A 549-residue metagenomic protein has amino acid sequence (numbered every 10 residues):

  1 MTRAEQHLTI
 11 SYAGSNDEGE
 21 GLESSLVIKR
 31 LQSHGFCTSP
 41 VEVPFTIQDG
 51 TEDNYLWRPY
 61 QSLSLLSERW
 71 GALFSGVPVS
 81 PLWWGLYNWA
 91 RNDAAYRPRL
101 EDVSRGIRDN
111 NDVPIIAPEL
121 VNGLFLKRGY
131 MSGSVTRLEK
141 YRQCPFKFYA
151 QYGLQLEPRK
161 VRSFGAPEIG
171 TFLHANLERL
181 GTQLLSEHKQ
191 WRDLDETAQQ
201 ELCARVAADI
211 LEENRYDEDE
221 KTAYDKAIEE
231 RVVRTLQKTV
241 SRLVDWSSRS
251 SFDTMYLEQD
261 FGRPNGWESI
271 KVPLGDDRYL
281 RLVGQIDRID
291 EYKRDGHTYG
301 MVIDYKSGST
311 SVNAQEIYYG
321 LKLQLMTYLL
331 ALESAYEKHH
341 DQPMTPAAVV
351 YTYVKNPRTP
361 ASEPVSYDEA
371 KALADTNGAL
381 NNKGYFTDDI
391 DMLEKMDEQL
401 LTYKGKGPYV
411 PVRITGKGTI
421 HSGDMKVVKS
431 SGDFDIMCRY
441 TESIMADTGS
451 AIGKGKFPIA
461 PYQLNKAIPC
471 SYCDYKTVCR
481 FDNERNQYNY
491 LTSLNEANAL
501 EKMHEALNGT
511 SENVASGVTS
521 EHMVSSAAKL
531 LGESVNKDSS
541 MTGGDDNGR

Functional and structural regions predicted by a protein language model:
M1-T2: Conserved RecA-like P-loop NTPase helicase motor core
E5-Q6: A short helix->loop->beta-strand "cap" motif at the edges of active sites that frequently abuts
T9-A13: Acidic beta-strand-to-loop metal/phosphate-binding motif
N16-L22, L31-R549: Structural signature of nuclease core domains in nucleic-acid processing machines
L26-V27: Glycine-rich loop/hinge motif
